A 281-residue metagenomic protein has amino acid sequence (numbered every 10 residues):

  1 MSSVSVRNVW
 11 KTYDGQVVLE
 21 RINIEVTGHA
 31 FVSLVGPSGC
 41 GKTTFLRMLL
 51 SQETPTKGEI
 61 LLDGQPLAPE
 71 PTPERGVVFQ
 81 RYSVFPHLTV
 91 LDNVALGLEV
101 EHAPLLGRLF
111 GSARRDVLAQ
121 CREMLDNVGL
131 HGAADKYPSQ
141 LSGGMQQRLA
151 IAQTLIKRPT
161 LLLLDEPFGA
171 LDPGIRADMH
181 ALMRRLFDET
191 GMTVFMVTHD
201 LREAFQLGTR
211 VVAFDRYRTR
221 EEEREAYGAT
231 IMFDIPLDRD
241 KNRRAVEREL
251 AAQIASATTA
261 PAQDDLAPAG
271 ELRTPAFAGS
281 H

Functional and structural regions predicted by a protein language model:
V35-P37: The feature captures the beta-strand-to-loop junction immediately N-terminal to the Walker
L50: Helix-to-loop junction immediately C-terminal to a conserved catalytic motif
G58-E70: Conserved ABC transporter NBD signature motif
P66, E99, G107-A133, R185: Conserved ABC ATPase "signature" region
L88-G97, H102-L105: Short coil-to-helix segment of the ABC ATPase nucleotide-binding domain corresponding to the Q-loop/switch region
K136-S139, K157: Conserved signature/switch motifs of ABC ATPase nucleotide-binding domains
L162-D165: Catalytic Walker B motif of ABC-type/P-loop ATPase nucleotide-binding domains
Y217-A257: Conserved beta-strand-loop-alpha-helix hinge in the C-terminal portion of ABC ATPase nucleotide-binding domains
